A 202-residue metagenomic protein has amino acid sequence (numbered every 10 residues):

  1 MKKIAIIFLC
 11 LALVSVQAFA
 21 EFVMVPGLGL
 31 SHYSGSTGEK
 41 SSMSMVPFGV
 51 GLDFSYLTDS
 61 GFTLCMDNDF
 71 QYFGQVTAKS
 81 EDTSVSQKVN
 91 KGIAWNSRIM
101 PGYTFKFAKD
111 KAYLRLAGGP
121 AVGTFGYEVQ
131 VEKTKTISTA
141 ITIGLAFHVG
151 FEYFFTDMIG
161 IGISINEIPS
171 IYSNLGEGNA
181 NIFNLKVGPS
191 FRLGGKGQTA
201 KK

Functional and structural regions predicted by a protein language model:
I4-V14: Sec-dependent N-terminal signal peptides
S15-A20: Sec/Tat signal peptide C-region and signal peptidase I cleavage site
E21, F48, D53-E132, L185-K196: Gram-negative (and chloroplast) outer-membrane scaffold detector with strong preference for beta-barrel transmembrane
L30-G51, K135-I141: Surface-exposed strand-loop-strand hairpins of Gram-negative outer-membrane beta-barrel proteins
G35-S36, K40, C65-D67, Q71-Q87 (+1 more regions): Predominantly the C-terminal beta-signal and adjacent terminal strand-loop region of outer-membrane beta-barrel
G38-E39, W95-M100, G126, Q130-T136 (+2 more regions): Outer-membrane beta-barrel porins/channels
M43-P47, A94-N96, A140-G144, A180-N184: Membrane-spanning beta-strands of outer-membrane beta-barrel proteins
